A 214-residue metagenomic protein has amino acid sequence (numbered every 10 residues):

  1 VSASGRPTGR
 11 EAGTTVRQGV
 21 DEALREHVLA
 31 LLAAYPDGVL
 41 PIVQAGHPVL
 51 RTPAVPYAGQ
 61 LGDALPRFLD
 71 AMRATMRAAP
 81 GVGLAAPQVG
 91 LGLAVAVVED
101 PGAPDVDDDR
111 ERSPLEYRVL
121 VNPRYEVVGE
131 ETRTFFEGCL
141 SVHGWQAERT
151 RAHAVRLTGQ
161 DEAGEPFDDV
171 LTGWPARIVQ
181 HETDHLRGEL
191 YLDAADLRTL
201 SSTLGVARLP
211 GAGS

Functional and structural regions predicted by a protein language model:
V1-S214: Positively charged
